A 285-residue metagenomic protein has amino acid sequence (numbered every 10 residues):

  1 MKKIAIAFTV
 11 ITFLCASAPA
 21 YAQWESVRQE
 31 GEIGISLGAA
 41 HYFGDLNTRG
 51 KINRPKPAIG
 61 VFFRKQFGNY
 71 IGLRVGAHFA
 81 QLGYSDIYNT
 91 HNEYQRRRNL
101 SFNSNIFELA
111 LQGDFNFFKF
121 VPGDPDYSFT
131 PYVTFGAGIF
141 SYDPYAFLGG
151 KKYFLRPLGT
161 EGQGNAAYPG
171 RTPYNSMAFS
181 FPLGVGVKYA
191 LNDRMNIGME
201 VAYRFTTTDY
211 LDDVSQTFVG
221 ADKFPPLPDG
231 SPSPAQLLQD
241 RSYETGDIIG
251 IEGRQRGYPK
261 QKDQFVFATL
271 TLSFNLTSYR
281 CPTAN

Functional and structural regions predicted by a protein language model:
A22-R64, P144, K262-T269, S273-Y279: Short glycine/proline- and aromatic-enriched beta-strand/turn motifs that initiate or cap beta-hairpins
Q29, N53-P57, N105-L109, F129 (+2 more regions): Residues that define the transmembrane beta-barrel architecture of outer-membrane proteins
I35-A39, V61-K65, L111-F117, F135-I139 (+3 more regions): Residues on the lipid-exposed face of transmembrane beta-strands in outer-membrane beta-barrel proteins
Y42-T48, G83-Y88, P122, Y142-F147 (+3 more regions): Outer-membrane beta-barrel proteins
F43-R49, Y94-F102, F120, A167-P173 (+1 more regions): Extracellular loop and loop/strand-boundary signature of outer-membrane beta-barrel proteins
Y70-L73, V121, R194-I197, S278-C281: Repeated loop/turn-to-beta-strand initiation elements of outer-membrane beta-barrel proteins
I71, G76-P157: Gram-negative (and chloroplast) outer-membrane scaffold detector with strong preference for beta-barrel transmembrane
I139-Q261: Outer-membrane beta-barrel transmembrane domain signature
